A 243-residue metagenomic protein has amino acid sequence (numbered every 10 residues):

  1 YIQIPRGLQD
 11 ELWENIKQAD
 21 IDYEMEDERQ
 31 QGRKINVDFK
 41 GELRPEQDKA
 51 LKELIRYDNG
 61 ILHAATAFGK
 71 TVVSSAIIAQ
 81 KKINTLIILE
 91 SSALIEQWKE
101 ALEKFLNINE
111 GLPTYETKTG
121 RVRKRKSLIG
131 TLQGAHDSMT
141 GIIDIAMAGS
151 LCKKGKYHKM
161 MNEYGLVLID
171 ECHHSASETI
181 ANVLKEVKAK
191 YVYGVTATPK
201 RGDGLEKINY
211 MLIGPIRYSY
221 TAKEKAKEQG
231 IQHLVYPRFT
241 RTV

Functional and structural regions predicted by a protein language model:
Y1-G7: A generic structural motif
D10-H63: Conserved pre-motif I regulatory segment
T66-F68, T196: Conserved phosphate-coupling serine/threonine residues in phosphotransfer and NTP-handling enzymes
F68-F105, R201: Conserved Walker A/P-loop ATP-binding site and its immediately adjacent core in helicase/helicase-like ATPase domains
A93-A135: Conserved helix-turn-beta segment of the N-terminal RecA-like "Helicase ATP-binding" lobe in SF1/SF2 helicases
E96-Q97, M139-T140, K153, R201-L205 (+1 more regions): Switch/connector loops and helix/strand junctions flanking conserved nucleotide-binding motifs in nucleotide-processing
Q133-L166, S177-N182: Conserved helix/coil segment N-terminal to the catalytic DExD/H
G165-L166, E171-T242: Post-DEXD/H (motif II) to motif III coupling segment of the RecA-like Helicase ATP-binding lobe
